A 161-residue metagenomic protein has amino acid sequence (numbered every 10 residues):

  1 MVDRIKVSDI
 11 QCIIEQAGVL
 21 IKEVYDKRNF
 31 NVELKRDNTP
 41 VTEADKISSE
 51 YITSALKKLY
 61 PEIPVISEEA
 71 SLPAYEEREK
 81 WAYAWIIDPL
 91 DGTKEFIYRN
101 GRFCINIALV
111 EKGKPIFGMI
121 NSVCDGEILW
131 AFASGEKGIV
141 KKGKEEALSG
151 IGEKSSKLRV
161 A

Functional and structural regions predicted by a protein language model:
M1-L90: N-terminal subdomain of lithium-sensitive/metallo-dependent phosphomonoesterases centered on the IMPase/IPPase/PAP
I87, I105-I107: Short beta-strand motif preference
I97: Glycine-rich, Arg-bearing micro-motifs that act as flexible, cationic patches
N100-C104: Conserved structural elements of the adenylate-forming
I107-A161: Acidic beta-strand-loop-alpha-helix segment within the catalytic core of divalent metal-dependent phosphate-processing
